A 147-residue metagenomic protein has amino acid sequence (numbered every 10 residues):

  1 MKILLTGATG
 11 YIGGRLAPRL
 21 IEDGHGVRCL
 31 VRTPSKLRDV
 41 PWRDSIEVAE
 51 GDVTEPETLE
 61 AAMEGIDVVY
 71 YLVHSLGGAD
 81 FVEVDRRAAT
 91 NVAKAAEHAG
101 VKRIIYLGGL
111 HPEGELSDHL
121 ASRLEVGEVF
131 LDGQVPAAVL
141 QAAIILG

Functional and structural regions predicted by a protein language model:
M1-G26: N-terminal Rossmann NAD(P)H-binding glycine-rich loop of SDR-like oxidoreductase domains
K2, G26, S45, K102-R103 (+1 more regions): Residues at the starts of beta-strands that form the adenosine-phosphate
I3-L5, V69, I104: Conserved hydrophobic beta-strands of the Rossmann-like cofactor-binding core in SDR/related NAD(P)H-dependent
I21-E22, G26, E64, K94 (+2 more regions): Residues at the C-terminal ends
C29: Conserved SAM-binding motif I beta-strand of class I
R32: Short beta->alpha hinge that forms the Motif I/post-I loop of the SAM-binding pocket
S35-A99, L110-E113: NAD(P)H-binding glycine-rich loop region in Rossmannoid oxidoreductase-like domains and their noncatalytic homologs
S75-G147: Glycine-/Pro-rich loop/turn segments that contact NAD(P) or position catalytic residues in Rossmann-like domains
